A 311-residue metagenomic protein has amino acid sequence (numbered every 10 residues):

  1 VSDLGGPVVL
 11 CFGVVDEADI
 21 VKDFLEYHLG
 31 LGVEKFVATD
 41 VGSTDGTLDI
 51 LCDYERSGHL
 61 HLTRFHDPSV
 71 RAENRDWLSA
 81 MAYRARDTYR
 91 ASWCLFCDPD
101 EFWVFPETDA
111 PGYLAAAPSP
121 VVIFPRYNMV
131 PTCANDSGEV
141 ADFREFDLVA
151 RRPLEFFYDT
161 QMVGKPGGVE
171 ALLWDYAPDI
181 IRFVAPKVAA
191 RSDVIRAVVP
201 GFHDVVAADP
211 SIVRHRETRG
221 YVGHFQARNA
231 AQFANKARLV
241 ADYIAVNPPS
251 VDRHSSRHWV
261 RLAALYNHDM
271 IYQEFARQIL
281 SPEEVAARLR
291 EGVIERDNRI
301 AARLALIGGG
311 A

Functional and structural regions predicted by a protein language model:
V1-E26: N-proximal low-complexity "stem/linker" segments adjacent to membrane-targeting elements
F12, T39-T47: Ser/Thr-glycine-rich phosphate-binding loops at phosphate-binding pockets of nucleotides, nucleotide cofactors
E26-K35: Short, acidic, metal-binding catalytic loop of nucleotide-sugar glycosyltransferases
E34, S92, P120: Short acidic/polar active-site loop segments enriched in Thr and Asp
E34-G42, T63-D67: Short beta-strand/loop segment that forms part of the nucleotide-sugar
V41, A91, D98-F102: Short acidic donor-binding/metal-coordinating loop in glycosyltransferase active sites
L48-F96: Active-site-proximal specificity loops/subdomain of glycosyltransferases
N74-D76, F105-A311: Catalytic-site signature of metal-activated, phosphate-bearing donor transferases, centered on the GT-A/GT-A-like
